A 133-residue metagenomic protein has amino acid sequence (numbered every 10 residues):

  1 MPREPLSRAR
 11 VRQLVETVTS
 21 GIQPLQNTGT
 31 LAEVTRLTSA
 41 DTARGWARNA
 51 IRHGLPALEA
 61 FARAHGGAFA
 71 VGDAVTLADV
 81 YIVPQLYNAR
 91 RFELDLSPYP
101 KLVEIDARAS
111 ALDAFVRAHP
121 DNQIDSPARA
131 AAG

Functional and structural regions predicted by a protein language model:
M1-R10: A short, structured active-site edge motif that brings together acidic residues
L6, K101, A114: Residue-level recognition of oxygen-bearing side chains
V18-A111: GST-like fold's C-terminal all-alpha helical module
Y99, H119-P120: Residue-level detector of family-conserved "landmark" positions at structurally sensitive sites
D121-G133: Acidic/histidine-enriched, glycine/proline-rich intrinsically disordered or flexible terminal extensions
